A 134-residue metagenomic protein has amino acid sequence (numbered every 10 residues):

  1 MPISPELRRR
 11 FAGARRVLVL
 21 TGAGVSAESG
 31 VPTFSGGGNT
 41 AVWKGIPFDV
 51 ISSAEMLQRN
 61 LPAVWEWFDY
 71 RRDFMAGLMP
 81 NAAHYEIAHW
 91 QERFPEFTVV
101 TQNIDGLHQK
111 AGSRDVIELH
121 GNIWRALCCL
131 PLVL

Functional and structural regions predicted by a protein language model:
M1-L134: Conserved catalytic core of sirtuin-type NAD+-dependent deacylases
